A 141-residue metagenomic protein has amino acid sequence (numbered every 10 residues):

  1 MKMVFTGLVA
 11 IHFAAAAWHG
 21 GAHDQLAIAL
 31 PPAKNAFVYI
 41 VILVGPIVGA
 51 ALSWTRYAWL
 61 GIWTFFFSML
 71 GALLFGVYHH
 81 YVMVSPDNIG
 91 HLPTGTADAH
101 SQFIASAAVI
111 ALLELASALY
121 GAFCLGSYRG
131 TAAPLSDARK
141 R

Functional and structural regions predicted by a protein language model:
M1-H12, Y120-G130, R141: Cytosolic juxtamembrane helix and N-cap/initiation of the first transmembrane helix
K2, H19-G45: Transmembrane alpha-helix entry/boundary detector in multi-pass membrane proteins
K2-M3, L52-W63: Membrane-helix interface "capping/anchor" motifs
F5-F13, I62-M69, L73, A107-E114: Residues within membrane-spanning alpha-helices of integral membrane proteins, especially the hydrophobic core/packing
A10-A14, A33-R56, F67-G71: Core segments of alpha-helical transmembrane spans in multipass integral membrane proteins
A15-H23, S68-P86: C-terminal TM-helix exit segments that contain a strictly Trp-centered aromatic cap at the helix terminus
L30, L52-S53, H80-P93: A cytosolic-side transmembrane-helix exit/cap motif
T94-A116: Individual transmembrane alpha-helices with interfacial aromatic-anchor signatures
